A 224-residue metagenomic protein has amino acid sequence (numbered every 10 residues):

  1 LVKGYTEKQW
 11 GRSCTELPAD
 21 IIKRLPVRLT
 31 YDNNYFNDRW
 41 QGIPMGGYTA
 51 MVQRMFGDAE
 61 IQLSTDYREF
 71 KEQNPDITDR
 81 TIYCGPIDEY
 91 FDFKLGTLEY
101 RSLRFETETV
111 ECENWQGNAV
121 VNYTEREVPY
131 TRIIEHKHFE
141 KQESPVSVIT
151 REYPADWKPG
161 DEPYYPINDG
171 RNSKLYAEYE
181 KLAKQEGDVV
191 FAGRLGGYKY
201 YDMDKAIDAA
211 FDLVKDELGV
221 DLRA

Functional and structural regions predicted by a protein language model:
L1-R80, C84, D88-F91: Active-site/ligand-binding neighborhood in enzyme catalytic cores
G47-M51, D202-A209: Conserved alpha-helical elements of sugar-nucleotide-dependent glycosyltransferases
I61, T81, V148-T150, D188-F191: Conserved beta-strand scaffold positions in the cores of enzyme catalytic domains, especially in NTP/NDP-utilizing
S64-D66, H136, A192: Conserved beta-strand termini and adjacent loop/short-helix elements that scaffold enzyme active sites in alpha/beta
R68-L182: Mid-domain catalytic core of redox enzymes that form a hydrophobic substrate pocket/lid adjacent to a catalytic redox
I133, H138, G196-Y198, L222: N-terminal targeting/anchoring "stem" of glycan-biosynthesis enzymes
A183-K199, A206-A209: Short FAD-binding loop at a beta-strand-to-alpha-helix junction that anchors the flavin cofactor in diverse
I207-A224: Internal hydrophobic alpha-helix adjacent to the cofactor/substrate pocket in enzyme cavities
